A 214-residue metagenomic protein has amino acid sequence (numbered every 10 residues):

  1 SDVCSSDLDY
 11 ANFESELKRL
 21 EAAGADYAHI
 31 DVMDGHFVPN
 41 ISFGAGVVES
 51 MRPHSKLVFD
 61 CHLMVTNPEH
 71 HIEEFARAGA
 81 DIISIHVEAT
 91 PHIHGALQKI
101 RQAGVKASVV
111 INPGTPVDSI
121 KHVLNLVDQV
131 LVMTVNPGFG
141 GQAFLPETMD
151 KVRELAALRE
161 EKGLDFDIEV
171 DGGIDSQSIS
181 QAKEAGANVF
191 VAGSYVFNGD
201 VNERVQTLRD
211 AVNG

Functional and structural regions predicted by a protein language model:
D2-S5: Short, small-residue-biased leader/transition segments that mark boundaries at the very start of proteins
F13, L20, D31, F75 (+6 more regions): Conserved, mostly hydrophobic/aromatic
L17, E69-R77, T115-V127, G172-F190: Catalytic cores of alpha/beta
D26-H29, V58-D60, D81-S84, G104-V110 (+4 more regions): Structural preference for beta-strand elements that scaffold enzyme active sites
A28-A45, V87, V135-A143: Glycine-rich, proline-tolerant flexible connector loops at the mouths of alpha/beta enzymes
I41-C61, K99-S108, T148-I168, G172 (+1 more regions): Alpha-helix-loop-beta-strand connector modules within alpha/beta enzyme cores
I83-H92, L131-Q142, A185-V205: Glycine-rich phosphate-binding active-site loops on the catalytic face of alpha/beta enzymes
V110-T148: Histidine/lysine/aspartate-rich catalytic loop segments that bind and position anionic ligands
